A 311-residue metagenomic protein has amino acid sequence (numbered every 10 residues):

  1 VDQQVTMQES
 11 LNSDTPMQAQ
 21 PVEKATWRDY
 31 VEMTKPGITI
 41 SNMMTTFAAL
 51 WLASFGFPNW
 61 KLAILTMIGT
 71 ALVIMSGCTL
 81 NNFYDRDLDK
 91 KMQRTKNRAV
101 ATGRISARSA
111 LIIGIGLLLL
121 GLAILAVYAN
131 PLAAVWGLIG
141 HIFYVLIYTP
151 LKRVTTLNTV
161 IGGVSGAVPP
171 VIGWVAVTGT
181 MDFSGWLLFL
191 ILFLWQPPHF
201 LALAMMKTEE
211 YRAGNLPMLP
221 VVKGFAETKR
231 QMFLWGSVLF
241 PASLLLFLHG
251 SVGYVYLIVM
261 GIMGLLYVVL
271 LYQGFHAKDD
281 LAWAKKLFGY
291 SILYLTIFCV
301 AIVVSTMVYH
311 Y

Functional and structural regions predicted by a protein language model:
Q8-A25, Y84-I105, L201-T228: Cytosolic, membrane-interface loops and tails of multi-pass inner-membrane proteins
M44-A48, L52-R86, R94, V135-L146 (+1 more regions): Membrane-embedded alpha-helical segments that form the functional core of polytopic membrane enzymes, especially those
M44-A49, R98-A101, L117, I161-V177 (+2 more regions): Small-residue-rich segments of transmembrane alpha-helices in multi-pass membrane proteins, especially helix faces
L72-T79, I142-P150, I191-T208, G264-G274: Transmembrane alpha-helical segments that form the membrane-embedded catalytic/substrate-channel core of multi-pass
R94-V135, F225-L248: Multi-pass membrane catalytic core of lipid/isoprenoid biosynthesis enzymes
A107-V177: Intramembrane alpha-helical segments
V268-I297: Interfacial loop-to-transmembrane junctions
V300-Y311: Juxtamembrane boundary at the C-terminal end of a transmembrane helix
